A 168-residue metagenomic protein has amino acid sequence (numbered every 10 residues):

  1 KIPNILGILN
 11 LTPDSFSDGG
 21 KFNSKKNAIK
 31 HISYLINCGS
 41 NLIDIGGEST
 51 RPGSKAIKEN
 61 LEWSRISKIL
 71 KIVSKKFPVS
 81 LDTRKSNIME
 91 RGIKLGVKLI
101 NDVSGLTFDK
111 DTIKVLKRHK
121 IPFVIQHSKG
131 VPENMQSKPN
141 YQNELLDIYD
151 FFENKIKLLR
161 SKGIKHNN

Functional and structural regions predicted by a protein language model:
P3-N4, S74-D82, K98-L99: Short beta-strand/loop segments at the ligand-binding rim of alpha/beta enzyme cores
L9, L35, G39, I43 (+3 more regions): Conserved, mostly hydrophobic/aromatic
L9-N10, V79-N87, V103-L106: Glycine-rich beta-to-alpha transition loops that act as phosphate-gripper elements at the mouths of alpha/beta enzyme
L11-S17, S49-G53, M89, L95 (+1 more regions): Conserved anion-binding
F16-S17, N41-I69: Glycine-rich, proline-tolerant flexible connector loops at the mouths of alpha/beta enzymes
S17-I36, L61-S64, G105-K110, L146-E153: Glycine-rich anion/phosphate-binding loops
K30-L42, K71-V73, K155: A short, N-terminal amphipathic alpha-helix
K55-L81, N87-R91, R118-S128: Alpha-helix-loop-beta-strand connector modules within alpha/beta enzyme cores
